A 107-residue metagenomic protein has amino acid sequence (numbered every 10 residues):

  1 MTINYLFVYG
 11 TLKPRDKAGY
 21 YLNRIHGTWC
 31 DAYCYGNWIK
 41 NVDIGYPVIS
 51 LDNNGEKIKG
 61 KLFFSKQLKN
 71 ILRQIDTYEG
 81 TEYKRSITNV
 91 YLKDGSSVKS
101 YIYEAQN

Functional and structural regions predicted by a protein language model:
T2-N107: Glycine-aromatic micro-motifs
